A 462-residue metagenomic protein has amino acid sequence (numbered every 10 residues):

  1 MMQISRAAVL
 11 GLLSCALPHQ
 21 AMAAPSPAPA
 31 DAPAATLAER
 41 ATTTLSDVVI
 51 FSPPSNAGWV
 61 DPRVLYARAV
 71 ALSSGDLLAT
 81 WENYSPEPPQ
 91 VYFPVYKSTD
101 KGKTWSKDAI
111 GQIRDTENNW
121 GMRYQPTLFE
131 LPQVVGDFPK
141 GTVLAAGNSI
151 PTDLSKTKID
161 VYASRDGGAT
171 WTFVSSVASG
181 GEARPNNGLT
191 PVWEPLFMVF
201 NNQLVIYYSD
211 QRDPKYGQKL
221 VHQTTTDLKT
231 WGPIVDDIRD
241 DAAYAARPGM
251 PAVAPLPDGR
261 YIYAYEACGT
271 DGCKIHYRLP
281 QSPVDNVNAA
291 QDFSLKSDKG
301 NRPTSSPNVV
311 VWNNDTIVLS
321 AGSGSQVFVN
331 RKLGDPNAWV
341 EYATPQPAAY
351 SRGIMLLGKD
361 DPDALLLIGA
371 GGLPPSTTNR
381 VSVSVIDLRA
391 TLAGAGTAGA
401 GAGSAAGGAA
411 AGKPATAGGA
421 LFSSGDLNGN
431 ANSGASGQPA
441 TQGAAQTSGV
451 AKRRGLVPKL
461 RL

Functional and structural regions predicted by a protein language model:
M1-T36, R40, G449-L462: Fungal secretory targeting signals
A7, A16, A28, D100 (+5 more regions): Serine/proline-rich low-complexity intrinsically disordered segments, especially terminal tails, linkers
L10, P18-H19, D115, D237 (+3 more regions): N-terminal processing/targeting junctions
P29-D61, L65, V70-M122, L131-N187 (+7 more regions): Beta-rich carbohydrate-recognition and catalytic domains
Y66-R68, Q125-T127, E194-L196, M250-A252 (+2 more regions): Conserved beta-strand position repeated once per blade in WD40 beta-propeller domains
W193, Q218-V221, G249: Internal, well-ordered alpha-helical segments in soluble enzyme and binding-protein domains
T397-G419, G425-V457, R461: C-terminal GPI-anchoring signal of eukaryotic secretory precursors
